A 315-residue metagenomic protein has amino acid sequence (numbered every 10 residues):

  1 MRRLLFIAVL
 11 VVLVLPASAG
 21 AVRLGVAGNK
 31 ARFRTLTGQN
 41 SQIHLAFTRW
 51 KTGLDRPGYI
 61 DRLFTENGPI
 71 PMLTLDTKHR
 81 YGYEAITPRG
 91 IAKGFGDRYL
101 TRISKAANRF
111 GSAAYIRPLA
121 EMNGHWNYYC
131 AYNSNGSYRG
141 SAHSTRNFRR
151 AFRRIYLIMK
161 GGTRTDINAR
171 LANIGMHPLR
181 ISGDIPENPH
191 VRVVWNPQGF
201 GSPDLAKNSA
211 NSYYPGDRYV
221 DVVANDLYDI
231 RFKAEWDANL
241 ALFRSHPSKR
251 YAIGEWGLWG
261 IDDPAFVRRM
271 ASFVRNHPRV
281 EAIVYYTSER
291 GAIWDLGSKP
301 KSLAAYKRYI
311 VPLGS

Functional and structural regions predicted by a protein language model:
I7-P16: Bacterial N-terminal signal peptides
A19-D55: Boundary/entry segment of secreted carbohydrate-active catalytic domains
V22-A27, A114, R250-S315: Substrate-binding cleft of secreted/luminal carbohydrate-active enzymes
L24-V26, Q42-A46, P69-L75, A114-P118 (+4 more regions): Hydrophobic faces of well-ordered beta-strands that scaffold small-molecule active sites in alpha/beta enzyme cores
V26-R34, G53-L63, R98-I103, P178-I181 (+3 more regions): Alpha-helical scaffolding within the catalytic cores of extracellular/periplasmic polymer-degrading hydrolases
R49-T52, T77-Y81, E121-H125, Q198-P203 (+3 more regions): Solvent-exposed loop/turn segments at secondary-structure junctions within structured extracellular/periplasmic domains
R56-D76, Y213-D263: Glycoside hydrolase catalytic-domain groove-lining segments
G58-L179, N188-H190, R279, I283-Y286 (+1 more regions): Substrate-binding cleft of extracellular glycoside hydrolase catalytic domains
